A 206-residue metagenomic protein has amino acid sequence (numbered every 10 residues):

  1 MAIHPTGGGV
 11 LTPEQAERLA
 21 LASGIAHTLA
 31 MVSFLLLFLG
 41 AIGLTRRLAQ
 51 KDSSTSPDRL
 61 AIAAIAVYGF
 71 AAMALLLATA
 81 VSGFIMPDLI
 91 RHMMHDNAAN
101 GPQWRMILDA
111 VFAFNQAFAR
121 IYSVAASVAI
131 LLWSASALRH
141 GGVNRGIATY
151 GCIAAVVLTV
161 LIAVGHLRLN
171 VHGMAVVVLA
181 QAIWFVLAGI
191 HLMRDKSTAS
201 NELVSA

Functional and structural regions predicted by a protein language model:
M1-A206: Hydrophobic, aromatic-enriched alpha-helical segments typical of multi-pass transmembrane helices
